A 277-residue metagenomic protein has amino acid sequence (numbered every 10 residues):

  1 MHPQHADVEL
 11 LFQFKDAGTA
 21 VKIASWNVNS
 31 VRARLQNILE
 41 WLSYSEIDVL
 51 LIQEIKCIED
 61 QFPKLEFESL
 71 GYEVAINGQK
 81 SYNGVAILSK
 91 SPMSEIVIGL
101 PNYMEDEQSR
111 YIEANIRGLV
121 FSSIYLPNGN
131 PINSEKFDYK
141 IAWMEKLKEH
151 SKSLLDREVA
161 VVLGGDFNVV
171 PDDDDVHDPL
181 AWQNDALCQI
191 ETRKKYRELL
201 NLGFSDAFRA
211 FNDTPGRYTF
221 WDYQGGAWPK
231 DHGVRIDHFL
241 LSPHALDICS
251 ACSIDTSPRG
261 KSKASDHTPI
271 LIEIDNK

Functional and structural regions predicted by a protein language model:
H2-E73, K80-V85, L199, K277: N-terminal, active-site-proximal structural segment of metallo-dependent hydrolase catalytic domains
F12-F14, I112-I116, I272: Short acidic-hydrophobic surface loop/beta-edge motif
A20-S30, G118-N130, G164: Active-site-proximal beta-strand elements of phosphoester/diester hydrolases
W26-N27, L42-D60, F121, H150-D173 (+4 more regions): Active-site beta-strand/loop signature of hydrolases that rely on acidic residues for catalysis
V31-A33, C57-D60, I132, V170-P171 (+1 more regions): Active-site environment of divalent metal-dependent phosphoester hydrolases
Y44, Q61, E68, I96-Y103 (+1 more regions): Metal-dependent phosphoester-hydrolase catalytic domains
K56-I58, F62-P131: Structured beta-strand-rich core segments of catalytic domains in phosphoester-bond hydrolases
P101-N102, P127-M144, L180-N184: Surface-exposed cleft-lining segments at the edges of enzyme active sites
